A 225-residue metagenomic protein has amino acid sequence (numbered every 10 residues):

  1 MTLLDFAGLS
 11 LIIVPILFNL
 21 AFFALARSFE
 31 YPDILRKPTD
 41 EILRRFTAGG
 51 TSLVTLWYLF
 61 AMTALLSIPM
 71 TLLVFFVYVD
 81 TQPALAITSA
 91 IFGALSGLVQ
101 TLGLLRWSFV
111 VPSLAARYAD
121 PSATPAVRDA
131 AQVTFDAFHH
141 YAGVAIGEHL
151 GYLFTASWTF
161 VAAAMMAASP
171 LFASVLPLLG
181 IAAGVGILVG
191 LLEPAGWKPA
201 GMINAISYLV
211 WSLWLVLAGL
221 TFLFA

Functional and structural regions predicted by a protein language model:
M1-A225: Hydrophobic, aromatic-enriched alpha-helical segments typical of multi-pass transmembrane helices
